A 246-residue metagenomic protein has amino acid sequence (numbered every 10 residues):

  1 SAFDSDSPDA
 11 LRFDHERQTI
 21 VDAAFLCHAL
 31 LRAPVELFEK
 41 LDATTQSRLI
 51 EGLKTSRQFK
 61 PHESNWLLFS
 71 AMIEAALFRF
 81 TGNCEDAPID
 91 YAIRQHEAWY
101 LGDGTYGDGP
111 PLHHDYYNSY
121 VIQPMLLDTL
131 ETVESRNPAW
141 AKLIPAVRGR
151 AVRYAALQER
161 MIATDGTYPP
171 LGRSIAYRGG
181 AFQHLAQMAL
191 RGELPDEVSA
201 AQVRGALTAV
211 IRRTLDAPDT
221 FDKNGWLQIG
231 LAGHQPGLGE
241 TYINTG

Functional and structural regions predicted by a protein language model:
S1-R153, L157-A186, G192: Aromatic-lined, polymer-binding surfaces characteristic of secreted/periplasmic polysaccharide-degrading enzymes
A189-G246: Extended polysaccharide-engagement surfaces of secreted carbohydrate-active enzymes
